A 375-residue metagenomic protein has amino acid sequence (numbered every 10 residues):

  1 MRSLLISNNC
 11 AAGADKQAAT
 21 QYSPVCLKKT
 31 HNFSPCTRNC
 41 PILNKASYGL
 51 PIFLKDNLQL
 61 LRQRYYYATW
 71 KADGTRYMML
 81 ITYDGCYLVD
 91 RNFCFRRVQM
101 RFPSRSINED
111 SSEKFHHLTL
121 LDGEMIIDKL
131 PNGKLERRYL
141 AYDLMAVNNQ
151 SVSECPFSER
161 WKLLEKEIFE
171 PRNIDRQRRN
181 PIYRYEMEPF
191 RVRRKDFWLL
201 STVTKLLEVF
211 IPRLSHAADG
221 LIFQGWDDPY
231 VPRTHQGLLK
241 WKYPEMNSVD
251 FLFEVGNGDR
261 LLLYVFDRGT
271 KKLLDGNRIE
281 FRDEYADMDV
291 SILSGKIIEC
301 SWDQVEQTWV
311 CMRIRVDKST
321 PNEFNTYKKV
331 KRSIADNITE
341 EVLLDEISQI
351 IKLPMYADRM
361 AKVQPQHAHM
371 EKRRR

Functional and structural regions predicted by a protein language model:
S3-A11, D15-A18, Y22, S47-F93 (+1 more regions): Nucleic-acid 5′ end/cap handling module spanning
T20-R38: N-terminal, Lys/Arg-enriched amphipathic/low-complexity engagement segments that precede the first folded domain
C40-N44: Non-catalytic nucleic-acid-binding interfaces of large nucleic-acid enzymes and RNP effectors
Q59-S201, R213: Covalent nucleotidyltransferase
